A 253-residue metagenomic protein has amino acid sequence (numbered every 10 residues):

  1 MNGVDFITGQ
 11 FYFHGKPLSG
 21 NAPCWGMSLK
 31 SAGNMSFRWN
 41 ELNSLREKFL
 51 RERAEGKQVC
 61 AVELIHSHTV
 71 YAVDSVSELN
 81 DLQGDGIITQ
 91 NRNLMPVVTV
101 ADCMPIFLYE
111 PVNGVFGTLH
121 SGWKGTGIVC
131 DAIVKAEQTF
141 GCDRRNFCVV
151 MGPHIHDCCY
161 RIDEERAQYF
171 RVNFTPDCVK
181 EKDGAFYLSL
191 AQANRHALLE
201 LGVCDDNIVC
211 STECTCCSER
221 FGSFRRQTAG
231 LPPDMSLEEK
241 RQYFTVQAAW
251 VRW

Functional and structural regions predicted by a protein language model:
M1-W253: Active-site microenvironment for binding and transforming phosphate-containing groups
